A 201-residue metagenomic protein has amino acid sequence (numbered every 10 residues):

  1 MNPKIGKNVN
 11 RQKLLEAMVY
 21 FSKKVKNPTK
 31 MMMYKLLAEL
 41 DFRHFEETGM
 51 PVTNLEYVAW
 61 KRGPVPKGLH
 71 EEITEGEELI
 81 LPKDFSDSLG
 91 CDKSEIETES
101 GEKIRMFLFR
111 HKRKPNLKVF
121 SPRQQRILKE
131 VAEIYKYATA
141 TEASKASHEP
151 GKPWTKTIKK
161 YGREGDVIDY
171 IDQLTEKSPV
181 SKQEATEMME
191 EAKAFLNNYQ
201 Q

Functional and structural regions predicted by a protein language model:
M1-Q201: Domain-edge interaction signal
